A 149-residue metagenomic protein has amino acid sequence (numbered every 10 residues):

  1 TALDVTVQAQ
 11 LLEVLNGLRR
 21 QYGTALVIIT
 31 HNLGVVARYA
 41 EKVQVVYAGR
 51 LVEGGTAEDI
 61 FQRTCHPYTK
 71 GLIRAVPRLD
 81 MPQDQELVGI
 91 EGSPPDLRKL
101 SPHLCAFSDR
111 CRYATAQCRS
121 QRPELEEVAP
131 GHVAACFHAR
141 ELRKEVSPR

Functional and structural regions predicted by a protein language model:
L3-Q85: P-loop NTP-binding/switch modules centered on Walker-like glycine-rich loops
T56-R149: Charged, flexible cofactor/metal-binding loops and thiol motifs
